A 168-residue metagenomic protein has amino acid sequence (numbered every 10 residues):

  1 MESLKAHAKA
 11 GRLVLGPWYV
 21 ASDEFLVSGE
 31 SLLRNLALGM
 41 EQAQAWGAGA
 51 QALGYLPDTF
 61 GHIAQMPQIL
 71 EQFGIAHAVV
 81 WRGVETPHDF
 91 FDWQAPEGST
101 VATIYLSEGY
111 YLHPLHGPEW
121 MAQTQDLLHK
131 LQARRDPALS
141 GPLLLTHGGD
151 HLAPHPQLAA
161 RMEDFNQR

Functional and structural regions predicted by a protein language model:
M1-R168: Catalytic-domain carbohydrate-binding cleft regions of carbohydrate-active enzymes
